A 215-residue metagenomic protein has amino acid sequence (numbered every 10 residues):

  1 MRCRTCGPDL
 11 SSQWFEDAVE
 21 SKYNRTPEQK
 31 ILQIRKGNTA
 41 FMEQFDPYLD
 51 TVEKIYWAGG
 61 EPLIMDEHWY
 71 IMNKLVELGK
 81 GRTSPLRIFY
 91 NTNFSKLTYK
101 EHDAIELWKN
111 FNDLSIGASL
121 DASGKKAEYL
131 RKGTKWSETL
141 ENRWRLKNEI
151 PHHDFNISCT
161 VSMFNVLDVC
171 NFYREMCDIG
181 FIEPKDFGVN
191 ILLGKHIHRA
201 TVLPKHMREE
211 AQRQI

Functional and structural regions predicted by a protein language model:
M1-R2, E61: Cysteine-centered iron-sulfur cluster-binding motifs in ferredoxin-type domains/subunits of redox enzymes
G7-T39, L49-D66, L78-K100, W108-E141 (+2 more regions): Core AdoMet radical
P8, N73, E77, D178: Short, well-ordered alpha-helices that flank and scaffold nucleotide-derived cofactor binding pockets
F41-Q44, I71, T139-N142, L146 (+1 more regions): Alpha-helical packing segments of well-folded alpha/beta enzyme cores
W69-N73, Y99-E106, D168-F172: Distinct, well-ordered alpha-helical segments
L75, I105, R143-I150, M176: Hydrophobic positions in alpha-helices of CheY-like receiver
M163-I179: Catalytic cores of alpha/beta
D178-I215: C-terminal accessory regions of radical SAM enzymes
